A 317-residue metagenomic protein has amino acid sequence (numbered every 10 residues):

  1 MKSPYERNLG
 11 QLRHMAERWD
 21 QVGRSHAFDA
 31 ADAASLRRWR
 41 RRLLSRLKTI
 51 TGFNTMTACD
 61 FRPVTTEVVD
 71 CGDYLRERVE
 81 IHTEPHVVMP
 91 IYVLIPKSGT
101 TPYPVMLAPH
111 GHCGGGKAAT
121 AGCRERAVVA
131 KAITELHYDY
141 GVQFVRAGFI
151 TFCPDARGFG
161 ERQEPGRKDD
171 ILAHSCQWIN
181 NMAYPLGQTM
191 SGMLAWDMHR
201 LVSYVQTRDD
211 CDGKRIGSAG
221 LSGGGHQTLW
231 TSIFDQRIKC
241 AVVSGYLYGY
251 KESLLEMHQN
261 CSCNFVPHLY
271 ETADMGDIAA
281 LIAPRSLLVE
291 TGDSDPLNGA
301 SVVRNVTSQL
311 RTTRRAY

Functional and structural regions predicted by a protein language model:
M1-L75, T83: N-terminal targeting or regulatory segments adjacent to alpha/beta-hydrolase or S9 domains
V68-A127: Glycine-rich active-site/cofactor-binding loop and its immediate structural neighborhood
T101, L107-H199, S203-T207, E252-E256: Cap/lid segment of the alpha/beta-hydrolase catalytic domain
H110, A219, S244-G245, E290: Alpha/beta-hydrolase-fold catalytic nucleophile elbow
Q177-L186, R200, I238-A280, P284 (+2 more regions): Mobile cap/lid helix-loop segments that gate and shape the active-site cleft of serine hydrolases
D210-S222: Alpha/beta-hydrolase fold nucleophile elbow
G220-W230: Glycine-rich nucleophile elbow surrounding the catalytic serine of serine-hydrolase chemistry
I282, V289-T291: Short beta-strand/loop motif that positions the catalytic acidic residue of the alpha/beta-hydrolase fold
